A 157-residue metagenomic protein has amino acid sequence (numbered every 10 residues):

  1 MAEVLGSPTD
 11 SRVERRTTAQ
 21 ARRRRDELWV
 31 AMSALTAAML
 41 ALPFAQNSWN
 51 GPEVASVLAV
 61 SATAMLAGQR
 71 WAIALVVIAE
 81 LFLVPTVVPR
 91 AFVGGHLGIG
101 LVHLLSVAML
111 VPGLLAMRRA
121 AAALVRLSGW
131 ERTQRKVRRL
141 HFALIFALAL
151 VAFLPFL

Functional and structural regions predicted by a protein language model:
A2-L157: Topology signature of small-to-medium multi-pass alpha-helical membrane proteins
